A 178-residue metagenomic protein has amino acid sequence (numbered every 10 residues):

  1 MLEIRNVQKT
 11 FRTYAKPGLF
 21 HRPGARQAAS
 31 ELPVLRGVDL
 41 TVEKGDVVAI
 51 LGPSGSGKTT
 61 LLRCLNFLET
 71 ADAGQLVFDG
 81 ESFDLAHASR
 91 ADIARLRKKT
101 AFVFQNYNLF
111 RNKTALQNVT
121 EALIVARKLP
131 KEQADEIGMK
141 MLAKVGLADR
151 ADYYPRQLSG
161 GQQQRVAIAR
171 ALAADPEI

Functional and structural regions predicted by a protein language model:
M1-I178: ABC family nucleotide-binding domain
